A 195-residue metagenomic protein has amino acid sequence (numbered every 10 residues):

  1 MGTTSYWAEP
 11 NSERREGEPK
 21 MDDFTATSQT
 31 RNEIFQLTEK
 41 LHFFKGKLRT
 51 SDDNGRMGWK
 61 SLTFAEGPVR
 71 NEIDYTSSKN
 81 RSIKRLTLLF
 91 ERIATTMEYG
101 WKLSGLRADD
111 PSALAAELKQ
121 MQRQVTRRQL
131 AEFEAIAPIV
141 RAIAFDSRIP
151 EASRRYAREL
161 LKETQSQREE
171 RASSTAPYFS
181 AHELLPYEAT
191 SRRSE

Functional and structural regions predicted by a protein language model:
M1, Q29, M57-W59: Extracytoplasmic
M1-T4, G67-V69: Short, solvent-exposed coil/turn segments at beta-strand boundaries
G2-D22, K119-R123, A137-R141: Acidic/histidine-rich, surface-exposed loop or edge segments in extracytoplasmic proteins
K20-T25, D74: A short, exposed loop/beta-hairpin motif centered on an aromatic-Gly-Thr core
F24, S28, N80-I83: Generic detection of long, well-ordered alpha-helical segments
T25-E33, F64-R70: A short, structured loop/turn motif at beta-sheet edges
T27-S51: Charged, amphipathic alpha-helical segments
K47-E195: Short, well-ordered, aromatic-rich surface patches in folded extracellular/luminal domains
